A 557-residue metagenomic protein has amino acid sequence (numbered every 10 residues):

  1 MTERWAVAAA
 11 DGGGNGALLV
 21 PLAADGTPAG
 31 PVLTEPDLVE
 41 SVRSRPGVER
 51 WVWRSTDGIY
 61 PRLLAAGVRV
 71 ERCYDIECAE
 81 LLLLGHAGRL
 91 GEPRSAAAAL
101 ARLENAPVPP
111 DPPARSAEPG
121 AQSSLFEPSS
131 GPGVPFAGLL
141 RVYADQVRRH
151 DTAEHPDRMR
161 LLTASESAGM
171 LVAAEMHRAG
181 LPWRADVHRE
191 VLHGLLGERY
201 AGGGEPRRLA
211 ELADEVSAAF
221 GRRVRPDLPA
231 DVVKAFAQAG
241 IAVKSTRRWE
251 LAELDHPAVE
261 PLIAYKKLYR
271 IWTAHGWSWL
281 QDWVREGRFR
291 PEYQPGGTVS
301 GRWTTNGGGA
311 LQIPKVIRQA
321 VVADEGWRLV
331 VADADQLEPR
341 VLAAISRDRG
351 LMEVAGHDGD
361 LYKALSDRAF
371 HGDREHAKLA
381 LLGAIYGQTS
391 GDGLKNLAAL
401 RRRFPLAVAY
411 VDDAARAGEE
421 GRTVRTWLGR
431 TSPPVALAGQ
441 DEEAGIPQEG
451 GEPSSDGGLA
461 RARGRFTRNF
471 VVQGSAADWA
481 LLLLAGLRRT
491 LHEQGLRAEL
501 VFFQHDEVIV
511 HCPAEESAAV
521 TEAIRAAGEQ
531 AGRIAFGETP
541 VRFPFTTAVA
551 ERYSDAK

Functional and structural regions predicted by a protein language model:
M1-A24, L125-F126, S130, P135-I313 (+5 more regions): Conserved "right-hand" nucleotidyltransferase catalytic core of DNA-directed polymerases
E3-A153: Conserved DEDDh/DEDDy metal-dependent 3′-5′ exonuclease domain
G47-I59, R223-R225, D333, F466 (+2 more regions): Short glycine-rich phosphate-binding loop at a beta-alpha junction
S55, Y60, L195-R225, F404 (+3 more regions): Polymerase palm active-site segment centered on the conserved acidic dipeptide of motif C
D57-G67, E77-A87, V232-G240, D335-G350: Short active-site loop/helix that positions an aromatic residue
S130-R141, E292-G372: Function-dense linear segments that define catalytic or interfacial modules in macromolecule-processing proteins
L171, R178, D367-R497, F502-F503 (+5 more regions): Conserved catalytic core of nucleic-acid polymerases
W277-Q281, T298, V316-I317, L351-E353 (+2 more regions): Short, contiguous acidic/charged loop-to-helix segments that flank catalytic cores in large enzymes
